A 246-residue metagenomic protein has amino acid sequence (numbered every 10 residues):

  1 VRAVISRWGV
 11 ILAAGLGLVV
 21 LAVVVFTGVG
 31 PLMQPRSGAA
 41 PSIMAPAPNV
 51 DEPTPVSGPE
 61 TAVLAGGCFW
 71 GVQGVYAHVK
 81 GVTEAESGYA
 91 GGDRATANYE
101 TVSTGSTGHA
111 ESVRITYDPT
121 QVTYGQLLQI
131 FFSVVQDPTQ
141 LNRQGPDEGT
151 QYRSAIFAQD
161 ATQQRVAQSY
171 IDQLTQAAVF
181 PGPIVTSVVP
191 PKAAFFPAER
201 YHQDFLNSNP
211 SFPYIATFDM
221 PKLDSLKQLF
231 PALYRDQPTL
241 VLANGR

Functional and structural regions predicted by a protein language model:
R2-R246: Flexible coil/turn and secondary-structure edge motifs
